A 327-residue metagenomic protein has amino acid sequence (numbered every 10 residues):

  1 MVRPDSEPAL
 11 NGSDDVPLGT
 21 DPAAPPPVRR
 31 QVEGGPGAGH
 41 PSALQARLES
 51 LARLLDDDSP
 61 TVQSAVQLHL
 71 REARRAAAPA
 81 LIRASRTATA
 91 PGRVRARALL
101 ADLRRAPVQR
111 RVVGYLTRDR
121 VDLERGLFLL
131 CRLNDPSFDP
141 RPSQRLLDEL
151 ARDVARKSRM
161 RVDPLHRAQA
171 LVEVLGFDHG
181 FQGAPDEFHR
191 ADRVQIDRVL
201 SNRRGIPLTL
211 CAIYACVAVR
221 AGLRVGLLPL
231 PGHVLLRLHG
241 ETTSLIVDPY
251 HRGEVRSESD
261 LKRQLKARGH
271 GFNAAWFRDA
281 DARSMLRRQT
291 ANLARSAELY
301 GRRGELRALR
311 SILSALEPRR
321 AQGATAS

Functional and structural regions predicted by a protein language model:
V2-S327: A structural boundary/capping signal
